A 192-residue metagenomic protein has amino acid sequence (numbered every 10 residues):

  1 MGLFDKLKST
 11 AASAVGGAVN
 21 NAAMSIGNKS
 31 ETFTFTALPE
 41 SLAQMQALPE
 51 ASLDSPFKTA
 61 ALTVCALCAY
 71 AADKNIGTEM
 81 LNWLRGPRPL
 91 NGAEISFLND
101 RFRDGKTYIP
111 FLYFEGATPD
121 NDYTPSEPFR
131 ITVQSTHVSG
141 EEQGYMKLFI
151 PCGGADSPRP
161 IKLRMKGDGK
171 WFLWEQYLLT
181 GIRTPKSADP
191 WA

Functional and structural regions predicted by a protein language model:
G2-T32: Glycine- and small hydrophobic-rich membrane-insertion segments that are intrinsically disordered in solution
L3-F4, L67, L84, F129-I131 (+3 more regions): Generic hydrophobic secondary-structure signal
L7-K8, P87, E175-L178: Short, isolated positions within intrinsically disordered regulatory regions of eukaryotic proteins
S25-E115: Core segments of small alpha/beta cavity-forming domains
S96-G154: Surface-exposed, charged secondary-structure patches
P151-W191: Short beta-strand edge/turn micro-motifs at domain boundaries
